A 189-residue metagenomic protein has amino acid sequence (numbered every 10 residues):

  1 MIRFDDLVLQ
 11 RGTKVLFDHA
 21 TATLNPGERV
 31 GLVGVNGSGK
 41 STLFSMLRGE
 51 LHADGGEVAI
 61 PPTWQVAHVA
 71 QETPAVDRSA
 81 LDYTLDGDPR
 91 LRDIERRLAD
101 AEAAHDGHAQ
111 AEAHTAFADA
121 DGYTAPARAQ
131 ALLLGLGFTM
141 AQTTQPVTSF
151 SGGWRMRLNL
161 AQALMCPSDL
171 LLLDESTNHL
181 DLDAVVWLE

Functional and structural regions predicted by a protein language model:
M1-E189: ABC ATP-binding cassette signature C-motif
